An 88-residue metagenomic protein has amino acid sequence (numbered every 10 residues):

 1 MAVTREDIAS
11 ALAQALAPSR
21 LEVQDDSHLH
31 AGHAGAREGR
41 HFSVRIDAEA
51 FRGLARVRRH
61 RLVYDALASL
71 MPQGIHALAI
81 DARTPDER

Functional and structural regions predicted by a protein language model:
M1-R5, S10, A48, A66 (+1 more regions): N-terminal/domain-start segments enriched in small and hydrophobic, helix-friendly residues, covering either
A2-G35: N-terminal first-folded block
A17-S19, E38-F42, G74-L78: A generic structural signal for short beta-strands and their flanking turns/coil linkers
Q24, R45-D47, D81-R83: Solvent-exposed beta-strand sheet faces enriched in polar/charged residues
L29, E49, P85-E87: Residues within mature, well-folded domains
H30-H33, H41, H60, H76: Histidine-centered active-site/metal-ligand motif
E38, I46-V57: A short interface-forming secondary-structure element
L54-R88: C-terminal structural segments of small proteins and small subunits
